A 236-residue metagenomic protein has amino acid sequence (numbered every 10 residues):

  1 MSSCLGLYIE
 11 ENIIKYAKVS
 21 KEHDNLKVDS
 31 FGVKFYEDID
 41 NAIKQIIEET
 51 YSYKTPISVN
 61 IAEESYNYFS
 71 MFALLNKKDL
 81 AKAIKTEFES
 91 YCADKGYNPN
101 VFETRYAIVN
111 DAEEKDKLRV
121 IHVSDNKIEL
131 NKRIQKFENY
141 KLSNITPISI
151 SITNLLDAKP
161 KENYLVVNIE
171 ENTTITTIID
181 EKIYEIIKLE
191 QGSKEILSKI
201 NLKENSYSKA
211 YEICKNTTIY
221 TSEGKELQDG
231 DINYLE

Functional and structural regions predicted by a protein language model:
M1-Y36, E49: N-terminal basic/disordered segments at the start of proteins
S3-K18, E114-I213: Small-residue (GG/TT-enriched) beta-loop-alpha framework at ligand/catalytic clefts
I13-K15, S30-V33, V123-K127, Q228-E236: Short, intrinsically disordered, charge-balanced linker/junction segments flanking boundaries in proteins
D24-N25, L75-L80, N139-L142: A short alpha->loop->secondary-structure connector
Q45-P56, K95, S206-Y207, E236: Phosphate/pyrophosphate-binding loops at sites that engage ATP/ADP/AMP, CoA/4′-phosphopantetheine, polyphosphate
T50-S65, K141-N144: Short glycine-rich phosphate-binding loop at a beta-alpha junction
E63-V120: Internal amphipathic helical hairpin motif
K203-S206, E212-E236: Adenine-nucleotide phosphate-binding core of ATP-dependent small-molecule kinases
